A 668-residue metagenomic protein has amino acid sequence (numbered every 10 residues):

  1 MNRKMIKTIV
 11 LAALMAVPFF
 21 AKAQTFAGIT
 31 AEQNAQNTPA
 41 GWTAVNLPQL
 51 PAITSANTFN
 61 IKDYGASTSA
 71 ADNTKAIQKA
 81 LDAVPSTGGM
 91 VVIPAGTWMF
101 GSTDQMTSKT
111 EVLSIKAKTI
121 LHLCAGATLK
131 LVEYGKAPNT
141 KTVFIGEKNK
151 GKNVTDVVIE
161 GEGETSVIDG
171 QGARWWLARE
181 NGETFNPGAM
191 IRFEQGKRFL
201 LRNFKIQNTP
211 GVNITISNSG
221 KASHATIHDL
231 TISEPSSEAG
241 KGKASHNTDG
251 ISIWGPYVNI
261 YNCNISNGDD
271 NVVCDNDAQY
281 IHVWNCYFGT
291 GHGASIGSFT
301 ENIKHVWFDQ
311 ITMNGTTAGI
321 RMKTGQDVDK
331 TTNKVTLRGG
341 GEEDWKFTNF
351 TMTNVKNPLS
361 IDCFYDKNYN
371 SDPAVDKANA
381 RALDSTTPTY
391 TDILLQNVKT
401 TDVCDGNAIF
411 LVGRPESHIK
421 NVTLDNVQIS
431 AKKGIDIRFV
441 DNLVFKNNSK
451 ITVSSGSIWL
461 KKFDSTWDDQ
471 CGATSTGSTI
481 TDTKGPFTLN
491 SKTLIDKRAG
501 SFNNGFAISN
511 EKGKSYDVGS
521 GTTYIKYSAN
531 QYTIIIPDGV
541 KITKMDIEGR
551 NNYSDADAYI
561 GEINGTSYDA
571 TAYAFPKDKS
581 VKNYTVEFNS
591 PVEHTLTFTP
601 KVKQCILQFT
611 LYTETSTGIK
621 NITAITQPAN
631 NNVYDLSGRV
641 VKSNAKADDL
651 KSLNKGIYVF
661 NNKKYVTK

Functional and structural regions predicted by a protein language model:
N2-A117, A127-R202, N218, S223 (+7 more regions): Extracellular "leader-to-stem" segments immediately downstream of a signal peptide or signal-anchor in secreted/lumenal
S102-T103, L131-Y134, Q171-R174, R179 (+11 more regions): Short glycine/acidic-rich loop motifs that flank beta-strands on beta-rich extracellular proteins
A125-G126, T155-S166, K197-N208, K221-E238 (+7 more regions): Right-handed parallel beta-helix
W467-S528: N-terminal targeting leaders for non-cytosolic proteins
S478, G485-L489, I495-R498, G565-T615: Terminal, low-complexity interaction segments
D517-G539, V581-T585, Q604-I606: Short beta-strands within extracellular/lumenal beta-sheet-rich domains
N551-S567: Short, surface-exposed beta-strand/strand-loop-strand elements in extracellular ectodomains
S616-K668: C-terminal outer-membrane/trafficking sorting elements
